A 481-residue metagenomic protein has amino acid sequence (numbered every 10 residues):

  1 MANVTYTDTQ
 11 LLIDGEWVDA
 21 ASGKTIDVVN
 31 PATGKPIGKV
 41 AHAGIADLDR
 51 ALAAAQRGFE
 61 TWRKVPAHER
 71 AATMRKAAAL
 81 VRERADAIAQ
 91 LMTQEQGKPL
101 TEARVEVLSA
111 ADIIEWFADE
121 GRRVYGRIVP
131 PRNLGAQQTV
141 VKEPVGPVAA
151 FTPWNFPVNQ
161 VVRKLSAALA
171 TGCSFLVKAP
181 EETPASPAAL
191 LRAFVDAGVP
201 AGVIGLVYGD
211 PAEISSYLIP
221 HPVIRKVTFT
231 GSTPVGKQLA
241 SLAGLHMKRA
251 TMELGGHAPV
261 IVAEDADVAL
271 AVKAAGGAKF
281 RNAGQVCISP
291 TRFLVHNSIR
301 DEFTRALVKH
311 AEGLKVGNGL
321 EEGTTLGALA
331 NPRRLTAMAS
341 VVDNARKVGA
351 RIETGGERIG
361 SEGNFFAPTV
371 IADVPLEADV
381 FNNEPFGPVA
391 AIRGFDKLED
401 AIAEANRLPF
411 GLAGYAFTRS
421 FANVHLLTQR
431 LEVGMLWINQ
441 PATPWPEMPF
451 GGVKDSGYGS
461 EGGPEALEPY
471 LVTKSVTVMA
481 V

Functional and structural regions predicted by a protein language model:
M1-A32: Hydrophobic face of amphipathic alpha-helices that form TPR/SEL1-like repeat modules and related alpha-solenoid
T33-K39, I224, I261, K315 (+3 more regions): Conserved C-terminal structural/oligomerization subdomain of aldehyde/semialdehyde dehydrogenase
G34, R70, M92, I114 (+11 more regions): Residue-level signal for inorganic ion chemistry
K35-V124, G135: Glycine-rich loop-to-alpha-helix module at the N-terminal edge of alpha/beta enzyme cores
I37-A43, G58-K64, A150, V260-A263 (+5 more regions): Short, well-ordered beta-strand elements within core beta-sheets of diverse protein domains
F59, R63, A78-A85, A89 (+18 more regions): Structural signal for hydrophobic packing residues in well-ordered secondary-structure cores of soluble enzyme domains
G126-L270, F395: Rossmann-like NAD(P) dinucleotide-binding subdomain of oxidoreductase/dehydrogenase enzymes
K226, P234-P375, I438: ALDH superfamily catalytic-core signature
